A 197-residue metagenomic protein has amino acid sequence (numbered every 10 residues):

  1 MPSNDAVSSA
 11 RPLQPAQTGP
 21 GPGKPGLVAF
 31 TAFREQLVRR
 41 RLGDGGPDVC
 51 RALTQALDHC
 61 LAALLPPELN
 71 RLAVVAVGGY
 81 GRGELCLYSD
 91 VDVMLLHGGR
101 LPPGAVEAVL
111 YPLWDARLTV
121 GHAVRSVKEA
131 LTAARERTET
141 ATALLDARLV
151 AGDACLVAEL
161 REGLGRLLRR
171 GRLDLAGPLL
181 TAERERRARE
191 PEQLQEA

Functional and structural regions predicted by a protein language model:
M1-N70, Y88: N-terminal regions immediately upstream of nucleotidyltransferase
S3-N4, A10, P20, E35 (+1 more regions): Conserved nucleotidyltransferase catalytic core and NTase-mimicking acidic/glycine-rich helix/loop elements in nucleic
V38-P47, E162-G165, E192-A197: Short hinge/gating elements
G45, V49-L53, L101, L168-G171 (+1 more regions): Catalytic cores of large soluble enzymes that bind and process phosphate-bearing ligands
P47, G78, G83-C86, T142-A143 (+2 more regions): Flexible, active-site-adjacent loop/turn segments at secondary-structure boundaries
T54-D58, A62, E68, P102-L156 (+2 more regions): Conserved catalytic core of two-metal-ion nucleotidyltransferases
L57-A105: Active-site nucleotide-donor binding segment shared across nucleotidyl transfer reactions
A158-R170: Extended catalytic-interface subdomain
